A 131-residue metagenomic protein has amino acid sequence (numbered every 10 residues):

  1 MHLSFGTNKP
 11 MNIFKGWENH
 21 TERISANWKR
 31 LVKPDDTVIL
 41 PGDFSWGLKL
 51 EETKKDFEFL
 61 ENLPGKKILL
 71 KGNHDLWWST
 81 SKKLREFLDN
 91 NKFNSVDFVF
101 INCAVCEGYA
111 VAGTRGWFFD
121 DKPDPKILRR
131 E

Functional and structural regions predicted by a protein language model:
M1-L3: Metal-dependent nucleic-acid phosphoesterase active-site entry motif
F5-C106: Core catalytic region of metal-dependent phosphoesterases/phosphodiesterases, especially metallo-beta-lactamase-like
E107-E131: Binuclear metal-dependent hydrolase catalytic cores centered on His/Asp/Glu-rich metal-binding motifs
